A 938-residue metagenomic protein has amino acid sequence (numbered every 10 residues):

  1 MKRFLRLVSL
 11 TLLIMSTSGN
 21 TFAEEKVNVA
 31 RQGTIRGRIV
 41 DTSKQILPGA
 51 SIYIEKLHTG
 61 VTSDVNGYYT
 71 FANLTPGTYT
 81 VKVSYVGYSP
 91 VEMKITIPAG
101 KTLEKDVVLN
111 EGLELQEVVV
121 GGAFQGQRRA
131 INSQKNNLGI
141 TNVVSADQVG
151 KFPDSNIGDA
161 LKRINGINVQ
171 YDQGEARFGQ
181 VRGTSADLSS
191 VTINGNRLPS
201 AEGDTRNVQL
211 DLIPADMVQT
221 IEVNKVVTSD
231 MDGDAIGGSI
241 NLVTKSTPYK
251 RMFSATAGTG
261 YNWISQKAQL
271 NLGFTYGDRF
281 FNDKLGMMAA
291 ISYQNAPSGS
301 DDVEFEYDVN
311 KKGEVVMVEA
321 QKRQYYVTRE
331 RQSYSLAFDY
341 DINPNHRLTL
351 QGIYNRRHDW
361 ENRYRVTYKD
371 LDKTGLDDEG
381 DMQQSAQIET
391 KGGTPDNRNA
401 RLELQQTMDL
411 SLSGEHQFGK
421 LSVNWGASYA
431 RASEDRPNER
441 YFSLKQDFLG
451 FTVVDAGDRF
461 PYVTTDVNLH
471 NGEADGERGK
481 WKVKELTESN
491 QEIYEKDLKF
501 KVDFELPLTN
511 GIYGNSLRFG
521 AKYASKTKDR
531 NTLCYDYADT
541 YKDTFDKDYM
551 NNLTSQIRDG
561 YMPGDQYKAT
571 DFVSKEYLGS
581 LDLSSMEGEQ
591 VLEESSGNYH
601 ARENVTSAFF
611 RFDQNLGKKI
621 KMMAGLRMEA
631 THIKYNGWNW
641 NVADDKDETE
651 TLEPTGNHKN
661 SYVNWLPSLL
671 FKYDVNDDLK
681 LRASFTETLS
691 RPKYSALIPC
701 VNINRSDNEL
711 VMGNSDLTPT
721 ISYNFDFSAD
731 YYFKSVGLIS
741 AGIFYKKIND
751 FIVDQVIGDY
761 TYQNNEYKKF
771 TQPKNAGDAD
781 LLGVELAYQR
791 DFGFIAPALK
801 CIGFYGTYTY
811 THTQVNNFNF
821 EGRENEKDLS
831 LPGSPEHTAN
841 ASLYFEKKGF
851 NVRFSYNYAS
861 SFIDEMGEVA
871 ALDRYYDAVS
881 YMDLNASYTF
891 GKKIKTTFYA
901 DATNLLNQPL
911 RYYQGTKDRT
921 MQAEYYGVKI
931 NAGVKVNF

Functional and structural regions predicted by a protein language model:
V8, L486-I493, K501-P507, N515-L517 (+3 more regions): Conserved C-terminal beta-signal and adjacent last beta-strands/turns of outer-membrane beta-barrel proteins
E25-Q32, R38-Q45, A50-E55, S84-Y88 (+3 more regions): Short, acidic, small-residue-rich periplasmic hinge/interaction motif at the N-terminus of Gram-negative outer-membrane
A72, R197-K225: Short acidic/polar hinge/loop motifs at secondary-structure boundaries that mediate gating or recognition
E104-V107, I157-A160, R177-Q180, T192 (+4 more regions): N-terminal periplasmic accessory domains that precede and gate Gram-negative outer-membrane beta-barrel machines
G158-R197: Extracytoplasmic beta-strand/coil segments of soluble accessory domains associated with Gram-negative outer-membrane
Q266-D370, P395, Q405-L412, G419 (+1 more regions): Transmembrane beta-barrel wall of Gram-negative outer-membrane proteins
T390-D409, E593, G597-T606, N660 (+4 more regions): Outer-membrane beta-barrel signature, preferentially recognizing the C-terminal barrel domain of Gram-negative
Y745-K747, N765-F862: Gram-negative outer-membrane beta-barrel transporters
